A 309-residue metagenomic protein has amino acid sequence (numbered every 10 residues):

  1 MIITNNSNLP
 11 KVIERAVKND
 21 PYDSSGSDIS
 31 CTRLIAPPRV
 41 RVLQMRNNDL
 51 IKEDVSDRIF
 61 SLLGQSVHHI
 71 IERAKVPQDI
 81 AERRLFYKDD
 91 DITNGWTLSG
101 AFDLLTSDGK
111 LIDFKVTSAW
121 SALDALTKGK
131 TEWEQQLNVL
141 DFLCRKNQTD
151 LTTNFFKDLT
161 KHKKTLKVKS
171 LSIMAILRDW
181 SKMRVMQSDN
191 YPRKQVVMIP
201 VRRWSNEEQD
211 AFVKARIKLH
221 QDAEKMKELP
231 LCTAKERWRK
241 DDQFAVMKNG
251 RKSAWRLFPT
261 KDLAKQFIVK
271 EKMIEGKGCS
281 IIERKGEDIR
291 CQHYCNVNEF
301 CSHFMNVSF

Functional and structural regions predicted by a protein language model:
M1-K11, K164-K167, D210, K214 (+3 more regions): Intrinsic low-complexity, intrinsically disordered segments enriched in polar/basic residues
M1-L111, S118-Q135, R145, T160 (+3 more regions): Metal-dependent nuclease catalytic cores that hydrolyze phosphodiester bonds in DNA/RNA, characterized by
I2-T4, T153-D158, L166-V168, A175 (+5 more regions): Hydrophobic transmembrane signal anchors and adjacent membrane-proximal interface regions, especially in viral
N19-S24, D49, A74-Q78, R216 (+3 more regions): Short secondary-structure junctions and interdomain/linker hinges
D28-V42, A223-F309: Cysteine-cluster motifs in flexible loop/terminal segments that predominantly coordinate metals
P37, H68, L140, V213 (+1 more regions): A residue-level signal for conserved active-site and pocket-lining positions in enzyme catalytic cores
S56-I71, N206-E224, K265-Q266, K270: Charged, low-complexity, helix-prone segments enriched in Lys/Glu/Asp/Gln
R83-E224: Mg2+/Mn2+-dependent nuclease catalytic core
